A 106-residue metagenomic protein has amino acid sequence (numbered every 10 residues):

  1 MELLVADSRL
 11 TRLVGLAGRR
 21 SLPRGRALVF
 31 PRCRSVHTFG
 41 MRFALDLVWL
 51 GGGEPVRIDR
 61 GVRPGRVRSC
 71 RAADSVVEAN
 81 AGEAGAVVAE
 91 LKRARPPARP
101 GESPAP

Functional and structural regions predicted by a protein language model:
M1-P106: Compact, glycine-rich, soluble single-domain proteins
